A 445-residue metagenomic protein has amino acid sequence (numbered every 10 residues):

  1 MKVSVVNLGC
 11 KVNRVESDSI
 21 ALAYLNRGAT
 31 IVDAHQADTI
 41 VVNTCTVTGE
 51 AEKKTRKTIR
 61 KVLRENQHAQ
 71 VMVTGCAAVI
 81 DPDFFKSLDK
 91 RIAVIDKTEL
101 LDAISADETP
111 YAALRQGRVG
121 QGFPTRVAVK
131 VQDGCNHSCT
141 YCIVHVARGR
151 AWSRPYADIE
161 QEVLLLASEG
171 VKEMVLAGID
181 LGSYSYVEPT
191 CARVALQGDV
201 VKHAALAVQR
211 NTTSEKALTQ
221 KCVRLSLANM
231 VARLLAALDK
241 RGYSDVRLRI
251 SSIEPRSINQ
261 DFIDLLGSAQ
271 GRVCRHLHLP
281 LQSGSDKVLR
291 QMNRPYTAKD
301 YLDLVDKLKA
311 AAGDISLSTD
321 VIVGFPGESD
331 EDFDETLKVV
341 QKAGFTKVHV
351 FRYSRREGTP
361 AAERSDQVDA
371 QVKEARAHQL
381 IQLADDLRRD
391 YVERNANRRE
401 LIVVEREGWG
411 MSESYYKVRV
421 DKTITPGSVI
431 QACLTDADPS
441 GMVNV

Functional and structural regions predicted by a protein language model:
M1-S185, T190-C191, T219-K221, A228 (+5 more regions): Proteins enriched for Cys/Gly/acidic motifs involved in redox and nucleic-acid/cofactor modification
V71-G75, I80-D81, S168-D330: Conserved SAM/AdoMet-binding glycine-rich loop
L88-R91, L266-S268, S365-V368: Short, hinge-like loop/turn segments at secondary-structure boundaries
H137, G182, D286-K287, G408 (+1 more regions): Glycine-centered loop/turn positions within well-structured domains that cap or flank conserved ligand/cofactor-binding
G178, S252, L281-S283, T319-V323 (+5 more regions): Active-site proximal loops enriched in glycine and acidic residues that flank catalytic Cys/His/Asp and coordinate
L279, D320, V340, V348 (+3 more regions): Hydrophobic, well-ordered secondary-structure elements that form the walls of internal hydrophobic environments
E328, A343-F345: Contiguous mid-protein beta-loop-alpha structural module that forms a pocket-lining wall or clamp of enzyme active
E363-V445: Terminal RNA-binding accessory module
